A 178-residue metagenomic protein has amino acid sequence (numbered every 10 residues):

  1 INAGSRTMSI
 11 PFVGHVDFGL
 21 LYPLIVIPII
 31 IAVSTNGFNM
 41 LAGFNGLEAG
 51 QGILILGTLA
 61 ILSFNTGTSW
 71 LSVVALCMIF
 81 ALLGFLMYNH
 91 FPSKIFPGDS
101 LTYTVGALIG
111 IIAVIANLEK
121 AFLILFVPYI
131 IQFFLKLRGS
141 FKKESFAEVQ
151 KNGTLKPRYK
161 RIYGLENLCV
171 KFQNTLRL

Functional and structural regions predicted by a protein language model:
I1-K136: "…together with the soluble PPM/PP2C metallo-phosphatase catalytic core" -> "…together with the soluble PPM/PP2C
F133-L178: Membrane-proximal soluble regions of multi-pass membrane proteins
